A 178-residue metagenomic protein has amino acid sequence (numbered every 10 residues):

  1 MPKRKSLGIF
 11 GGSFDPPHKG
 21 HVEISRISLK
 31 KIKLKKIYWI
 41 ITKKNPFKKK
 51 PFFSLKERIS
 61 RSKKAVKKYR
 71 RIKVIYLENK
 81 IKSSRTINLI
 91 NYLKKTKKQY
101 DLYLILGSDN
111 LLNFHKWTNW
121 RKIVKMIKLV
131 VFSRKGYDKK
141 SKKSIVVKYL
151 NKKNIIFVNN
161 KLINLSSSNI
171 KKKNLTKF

Functional and structural regions predicted by a protein language model:
M1-F178: Nucleotidyltransferase catalytic core that binds NTPs
